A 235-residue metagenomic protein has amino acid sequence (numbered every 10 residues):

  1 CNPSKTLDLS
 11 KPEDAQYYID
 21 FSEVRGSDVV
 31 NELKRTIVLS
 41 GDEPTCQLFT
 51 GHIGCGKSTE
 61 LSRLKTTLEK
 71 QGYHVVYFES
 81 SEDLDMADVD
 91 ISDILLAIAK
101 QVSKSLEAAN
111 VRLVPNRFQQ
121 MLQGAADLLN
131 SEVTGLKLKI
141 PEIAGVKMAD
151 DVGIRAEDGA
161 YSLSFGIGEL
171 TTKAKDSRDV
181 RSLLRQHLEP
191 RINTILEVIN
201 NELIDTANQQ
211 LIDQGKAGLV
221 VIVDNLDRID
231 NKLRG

Functional and structural regions predicted by a protein language model:
C1-T45, P141: A short, basic N-terminal segment
L9, S40, Q214-V220: Residue-level signal for the start and early helices of compact helical domains
T45-Q47, G51-L219, I229-D230: P-loop NTPase nucleotide-binding core
D224-N225: Walker B catalytic acidic pair
G235: Acidic, glycine-rich loop-and-beta core segments that form the ion-binding/anion-interacting portion of active sites
